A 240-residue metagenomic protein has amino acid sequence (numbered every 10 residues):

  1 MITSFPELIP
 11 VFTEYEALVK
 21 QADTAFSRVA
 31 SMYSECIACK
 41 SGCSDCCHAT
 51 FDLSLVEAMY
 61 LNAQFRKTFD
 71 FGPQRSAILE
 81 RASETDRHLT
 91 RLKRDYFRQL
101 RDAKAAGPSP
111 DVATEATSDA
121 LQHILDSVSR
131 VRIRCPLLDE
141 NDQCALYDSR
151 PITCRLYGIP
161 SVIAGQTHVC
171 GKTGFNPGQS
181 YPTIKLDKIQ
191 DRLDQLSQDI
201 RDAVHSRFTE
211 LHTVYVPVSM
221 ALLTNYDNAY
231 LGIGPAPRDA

Functional and structural regions predicted by a protein language model:
M1-A240: Short loop/turn segments that flank or connect secondary-structure elements
